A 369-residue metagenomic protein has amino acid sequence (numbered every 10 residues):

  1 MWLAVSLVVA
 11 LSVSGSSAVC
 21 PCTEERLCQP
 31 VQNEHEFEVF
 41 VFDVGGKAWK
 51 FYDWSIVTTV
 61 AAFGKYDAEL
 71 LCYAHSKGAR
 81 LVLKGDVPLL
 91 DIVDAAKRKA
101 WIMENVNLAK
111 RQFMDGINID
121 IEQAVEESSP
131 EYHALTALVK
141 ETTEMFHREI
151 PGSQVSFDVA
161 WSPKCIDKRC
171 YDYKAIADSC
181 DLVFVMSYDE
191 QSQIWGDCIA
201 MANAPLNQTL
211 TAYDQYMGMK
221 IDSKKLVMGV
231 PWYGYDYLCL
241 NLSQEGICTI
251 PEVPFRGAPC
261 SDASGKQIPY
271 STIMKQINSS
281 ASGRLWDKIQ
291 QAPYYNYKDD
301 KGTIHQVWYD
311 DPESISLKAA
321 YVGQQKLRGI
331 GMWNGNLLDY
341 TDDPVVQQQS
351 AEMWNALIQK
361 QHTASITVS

Functional and structural regions predicted by a protein language model:
M1-A18: Cleavable N-terminal signal peptides of Sec/SRP-targeted secreted and luminal proteins
S17-K110, H133, E141, M201 (+1 more regions): Glycan-recognition patch characteristic of GH18 chitinases/ENGases and related GlcNAc/peptidoglycan-binding proteins
P21-F37, V41-F42, V230-Y321, D343-S369: Glycan-binding loop/region signatures in secreted carbohydrate-active enzymes
D43-G45, G64, L83-V87, I121-Q123 (+4 more regions): A cross-domain feature marking catalytic cores of carbohydrate-active enzymes and several ubiquitous metabolic/repair
V44-A48, K65-L70, A100-N105, K164-Y173 (+2 more regions): Alpha-helical scaffolding within the catalytic cores of extracellular/periplasmic polymer-degrading hydrolases
V60, I119, V183, M228 (+2 more regions): Conserved, mostly hydrophobic/aromatic
M103, Q123-Q276: Substrate-binding surface in catalytic domains of secreted glycosidases
D120-E144, P151-W161, Q306-V368: Active-site and adjacent substrate-binding regions of carbohydrate-active enzymes
